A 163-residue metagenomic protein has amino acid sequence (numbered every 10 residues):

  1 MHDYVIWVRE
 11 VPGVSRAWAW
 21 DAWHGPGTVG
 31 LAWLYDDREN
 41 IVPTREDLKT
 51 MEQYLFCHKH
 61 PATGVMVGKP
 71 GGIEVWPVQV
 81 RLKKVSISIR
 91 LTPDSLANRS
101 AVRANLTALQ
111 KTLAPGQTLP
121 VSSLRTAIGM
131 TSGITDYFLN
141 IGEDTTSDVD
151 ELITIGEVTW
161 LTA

Functional and structural regions predicted by a protein language model:
M1-L119: Carbohydrate-recognition loop of C-type lectin domains
N98-A163: An aromatic-glycine-centered, glycine-rich loop/turn in mixed alpha/beta architecture
